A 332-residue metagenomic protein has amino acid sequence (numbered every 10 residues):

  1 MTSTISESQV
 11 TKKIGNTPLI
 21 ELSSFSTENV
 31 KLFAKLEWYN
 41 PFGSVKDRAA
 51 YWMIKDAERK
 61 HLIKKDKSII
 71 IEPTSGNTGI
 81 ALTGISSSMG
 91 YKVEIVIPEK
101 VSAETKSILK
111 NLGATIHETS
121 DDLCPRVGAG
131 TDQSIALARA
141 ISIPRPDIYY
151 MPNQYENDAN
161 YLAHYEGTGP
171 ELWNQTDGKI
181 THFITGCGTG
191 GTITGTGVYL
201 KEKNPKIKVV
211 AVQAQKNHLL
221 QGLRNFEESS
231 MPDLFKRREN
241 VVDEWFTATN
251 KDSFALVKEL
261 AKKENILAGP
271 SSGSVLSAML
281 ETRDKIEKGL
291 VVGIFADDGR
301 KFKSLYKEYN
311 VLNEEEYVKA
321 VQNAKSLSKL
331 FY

Functional and structural regions predicted by a protein language model:
M1-Y332: PLP-dependent amino-acid enzyme catalytic core
